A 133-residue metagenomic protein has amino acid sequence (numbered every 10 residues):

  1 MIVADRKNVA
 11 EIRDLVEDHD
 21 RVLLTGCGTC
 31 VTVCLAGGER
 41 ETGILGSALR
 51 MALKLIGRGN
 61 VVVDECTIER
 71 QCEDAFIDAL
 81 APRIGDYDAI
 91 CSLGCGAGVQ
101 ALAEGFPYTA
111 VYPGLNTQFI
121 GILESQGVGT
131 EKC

Functional and structural regions predicted by a protein language model:
M1-C133: Iron-sulfur-associated redox domains of electron-transfer enzymes in respiratory and anaerobic energy metabolism
